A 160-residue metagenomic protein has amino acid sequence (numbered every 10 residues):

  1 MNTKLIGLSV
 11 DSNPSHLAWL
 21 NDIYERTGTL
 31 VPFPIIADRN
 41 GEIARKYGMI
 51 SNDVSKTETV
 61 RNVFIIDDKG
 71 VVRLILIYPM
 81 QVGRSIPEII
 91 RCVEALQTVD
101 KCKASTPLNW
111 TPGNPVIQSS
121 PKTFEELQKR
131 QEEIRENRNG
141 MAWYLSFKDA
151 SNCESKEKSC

Functional and structural regions predicted by a protein language model:
M1-C160: Chalcogenol-based redox active-site neighborhoods
